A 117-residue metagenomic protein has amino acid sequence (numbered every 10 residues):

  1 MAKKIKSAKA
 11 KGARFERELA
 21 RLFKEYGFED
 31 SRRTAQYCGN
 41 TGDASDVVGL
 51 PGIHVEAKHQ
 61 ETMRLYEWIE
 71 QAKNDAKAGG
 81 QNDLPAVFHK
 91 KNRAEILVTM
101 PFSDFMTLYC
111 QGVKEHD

Functional and structural regions predicted by a protein language model:
M1-D117: Catalytic phosphate/metal-binding cores of nucleic-acid and nucleotide-processing enzymes, i.e., regions that mediate
